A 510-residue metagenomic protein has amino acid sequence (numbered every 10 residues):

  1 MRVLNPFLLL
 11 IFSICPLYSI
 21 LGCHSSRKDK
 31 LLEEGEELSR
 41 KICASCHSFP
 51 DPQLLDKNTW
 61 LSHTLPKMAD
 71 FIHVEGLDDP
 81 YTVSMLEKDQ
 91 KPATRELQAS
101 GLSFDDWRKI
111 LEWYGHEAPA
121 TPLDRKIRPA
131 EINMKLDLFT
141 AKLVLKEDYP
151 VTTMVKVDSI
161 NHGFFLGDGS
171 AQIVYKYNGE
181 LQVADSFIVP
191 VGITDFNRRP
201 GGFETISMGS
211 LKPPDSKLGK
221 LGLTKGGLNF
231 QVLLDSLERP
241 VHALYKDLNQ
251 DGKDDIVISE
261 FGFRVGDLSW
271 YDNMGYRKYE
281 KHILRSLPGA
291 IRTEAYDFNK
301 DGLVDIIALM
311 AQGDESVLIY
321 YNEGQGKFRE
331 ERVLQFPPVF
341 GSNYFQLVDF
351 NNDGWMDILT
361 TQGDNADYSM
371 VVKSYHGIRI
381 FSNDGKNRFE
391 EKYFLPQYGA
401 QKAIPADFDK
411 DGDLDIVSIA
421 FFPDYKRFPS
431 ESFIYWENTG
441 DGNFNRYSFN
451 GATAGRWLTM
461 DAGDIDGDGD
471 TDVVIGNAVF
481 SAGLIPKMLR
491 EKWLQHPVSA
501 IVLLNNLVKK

Functional and structural regions predicted by a protein language model:
M1-L31: Bacterial Sec-dependent N-terminal signal peptides
H24-E37, I42-K510: Beta-propeller-forming repeat regions
